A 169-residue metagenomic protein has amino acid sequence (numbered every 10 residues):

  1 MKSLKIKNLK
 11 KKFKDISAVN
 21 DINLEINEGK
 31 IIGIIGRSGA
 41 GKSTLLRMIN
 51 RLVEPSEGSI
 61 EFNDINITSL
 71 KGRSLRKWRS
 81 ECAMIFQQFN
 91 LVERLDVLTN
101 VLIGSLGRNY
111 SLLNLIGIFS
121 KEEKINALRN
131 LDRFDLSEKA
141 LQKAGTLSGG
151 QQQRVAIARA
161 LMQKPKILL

Functional and structural regions predicted by a protein language model:
I35-R37: The feature captures the beta-strand-to-loop junction immediately N-terminal to the Walker
N50: Helix-to-loop junction immediately C-terminal to a conserved catalytic motif
G58-N66, W78: Conserved ABC transporter NBD signature motif
I65-N66, L102, L113-E138: Conserved ABC ATPase "signature" region
K143-L147, Q151: Conserved ABC ATPase signature
K164: Conserved catalytic motifs of ABC-family nucleotide-binding domains
